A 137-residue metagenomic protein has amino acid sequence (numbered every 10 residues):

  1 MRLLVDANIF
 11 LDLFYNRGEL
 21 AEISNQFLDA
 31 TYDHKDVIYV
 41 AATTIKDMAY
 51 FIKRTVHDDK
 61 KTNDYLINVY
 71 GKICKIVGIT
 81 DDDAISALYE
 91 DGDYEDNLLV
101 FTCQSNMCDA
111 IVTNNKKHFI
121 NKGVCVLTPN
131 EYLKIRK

Functional and structural regions predicted by a protein language model:
M1-V40, T55-K60, N121, N130-K137: Short, well-structured N-terminal submotif of metal-dependent ribonuclease cores
R2, K72, S105-K137: Acidic, PIN/NYN-like endoribonuclease modules and their adjacent C-terminal/linker elements
D6, D96, N115: Acidic active-site catalytic centers that drive phospho-/nucleotidyl reactions and related ester hydrolyses
I9-F10, T44, D83, L99 (+2 more regions): Alpha-helix capping/helix-boundary segments
N25-G92, N97, F101: PIN-domain endoribonuclease scaffold, especially VapC-family toxins
